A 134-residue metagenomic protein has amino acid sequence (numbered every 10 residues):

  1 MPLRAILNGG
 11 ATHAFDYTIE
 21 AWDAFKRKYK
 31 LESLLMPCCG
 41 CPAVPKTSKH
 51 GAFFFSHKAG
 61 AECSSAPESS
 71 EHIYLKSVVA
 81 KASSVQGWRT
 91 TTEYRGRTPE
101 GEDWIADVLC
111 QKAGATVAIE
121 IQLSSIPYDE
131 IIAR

Functional and structural regions predicted by a protein language model:
I6-D16, W22-L31, F54-R95, Q111: Acidic-basic catalytic patches of nuclease active cores, encompassing PD-(D/E)XK and other metal-cofactor nuclease
Y17-A21, K49-G51, S125: A short, sequence-level motif marking secondary-structure junctions
A24-K28, L35, G40-K46, A80-E130: Active-site metal-binding core of divalent-cation-utilizing nuclease and nuclease-like domains
V44-K58: An N-terminal, globular interaction/scaffold subdomain
